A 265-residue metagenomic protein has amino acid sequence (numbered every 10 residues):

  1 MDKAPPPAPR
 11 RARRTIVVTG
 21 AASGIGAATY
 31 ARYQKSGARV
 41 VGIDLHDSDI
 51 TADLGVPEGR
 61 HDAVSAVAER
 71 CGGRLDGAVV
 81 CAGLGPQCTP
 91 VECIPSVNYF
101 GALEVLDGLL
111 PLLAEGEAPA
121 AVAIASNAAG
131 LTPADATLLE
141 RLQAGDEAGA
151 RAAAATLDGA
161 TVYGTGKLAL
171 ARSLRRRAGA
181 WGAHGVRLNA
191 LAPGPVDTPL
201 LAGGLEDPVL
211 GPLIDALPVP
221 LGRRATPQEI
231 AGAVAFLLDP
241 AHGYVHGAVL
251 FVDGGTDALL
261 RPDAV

Functional and structural regions predicted by a protein language model:
D2-P6, A136, H246-V265: Short C-terminal tail/terminal secondary-structure segment of NAD(P)H-dependent dehydrogenase/reductase domains
P6-V41: Canonical Rossmann dinucleotide-binding motif of NAD(H)/NADP(H)-dependent dehydrogenases/reductases, specifically
I43-G59: Rossmann-fold cofactor-recognition segment
V79-Q87, G255: Conserved NAD(P)H cofactor-binding loop of Rossmann-fold oxidoreductase domains
L84-C88, A114-A183, P195: Catalytic loop of short-chain dehydrogenase/reductase
A192-G203: Short, flexible catalytic-loop segment of classical short-chain dehydrogenase/reductase
R223-V252, D257-A258: C-terminal substrate-recognition "lid" of short-chain dehydrogenase/reductases
